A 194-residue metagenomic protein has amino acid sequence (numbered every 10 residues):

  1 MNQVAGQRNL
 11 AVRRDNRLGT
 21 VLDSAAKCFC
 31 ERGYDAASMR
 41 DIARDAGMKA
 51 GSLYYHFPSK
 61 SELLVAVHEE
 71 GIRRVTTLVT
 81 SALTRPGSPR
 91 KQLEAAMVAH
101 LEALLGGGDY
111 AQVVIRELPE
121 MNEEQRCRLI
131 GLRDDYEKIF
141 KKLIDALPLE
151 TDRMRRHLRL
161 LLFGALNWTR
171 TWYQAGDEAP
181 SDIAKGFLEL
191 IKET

Functional and structural regions predicted by a protein language model:
M1-N16, K27, P86: N-terminal intrinsically disordered/low-complexity leader segments
R17-A25, I42, V67-V75, V79 (+1 more regions): Generic hydrophobic, amphipathic alpha-helix propensity
T20, S24, C28-E62, A66: Helix-turn-helix
E31-D35, P86, G107: Short coil/turn segments at alpha/beta junctions that flank glycine-rich nucleotide-binding fingerprints
A66, T80-G106, L158: Hydrophobic alpha-helical connector segments
E70-T80, E123-L149, R155-L160, D182-K185 (+1 more regions): Amphipathic alpha-helical packing segments from all-alpha helical-bundle domains
Q92, L104-E124, T171: Amphipathic alpha-helical segments used for helix-helix packing
A103-G106, K142, R159-A179, E189-T194: Amphipathic C-terminal alpha-helical segment
